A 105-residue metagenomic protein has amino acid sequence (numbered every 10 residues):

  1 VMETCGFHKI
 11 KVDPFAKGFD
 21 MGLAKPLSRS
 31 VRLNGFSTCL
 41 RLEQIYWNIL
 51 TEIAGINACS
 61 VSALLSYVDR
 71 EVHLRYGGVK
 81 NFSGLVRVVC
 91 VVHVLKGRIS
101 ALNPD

Functional and structural regions predicted by a protein language model:
V1-K9: N-terminal amphipathic/basic-hydrophobic helices that include classical n-h-c signal peptides and signal-anchor
V1-M2, R70, A101, D105: Eukaryotic intrinsically disordered, low-complexity regulatory linkers and tails enriched in Ser/Thr/Pro
C5, K17, M21, Y76-G77: Feature targets compositionally biased, intrinsically disordered low-complexity regions with long contiguous runs
A16-R41: Short Lys/Arg-rich basic patches
F36-L85, C90: Amphipathic, hydrophobic secondary-structure cores in small proteins
R87-D105: Short, solvent-exposed charged binding patches
